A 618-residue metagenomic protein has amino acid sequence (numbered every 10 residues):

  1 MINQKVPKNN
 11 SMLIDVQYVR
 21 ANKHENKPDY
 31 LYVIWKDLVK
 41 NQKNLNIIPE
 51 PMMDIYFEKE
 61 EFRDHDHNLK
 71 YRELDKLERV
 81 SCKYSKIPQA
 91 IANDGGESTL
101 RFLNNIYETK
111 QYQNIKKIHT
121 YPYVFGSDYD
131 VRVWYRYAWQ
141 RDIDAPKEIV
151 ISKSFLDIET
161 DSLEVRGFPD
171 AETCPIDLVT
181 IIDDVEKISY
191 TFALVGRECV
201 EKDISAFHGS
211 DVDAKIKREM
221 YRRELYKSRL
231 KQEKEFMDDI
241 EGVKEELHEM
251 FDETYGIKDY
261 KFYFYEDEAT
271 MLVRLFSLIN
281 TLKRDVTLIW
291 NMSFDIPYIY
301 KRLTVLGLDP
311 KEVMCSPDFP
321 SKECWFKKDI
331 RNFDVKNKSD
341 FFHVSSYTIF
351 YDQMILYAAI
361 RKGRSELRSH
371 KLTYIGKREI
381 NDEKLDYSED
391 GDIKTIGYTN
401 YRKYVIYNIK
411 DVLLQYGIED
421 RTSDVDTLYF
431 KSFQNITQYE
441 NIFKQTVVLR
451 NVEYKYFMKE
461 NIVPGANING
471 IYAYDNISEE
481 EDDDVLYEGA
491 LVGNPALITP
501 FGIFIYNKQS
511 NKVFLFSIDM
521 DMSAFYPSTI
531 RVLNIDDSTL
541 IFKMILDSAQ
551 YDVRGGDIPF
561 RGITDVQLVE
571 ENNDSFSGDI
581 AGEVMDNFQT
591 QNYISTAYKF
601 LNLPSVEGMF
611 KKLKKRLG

Functional and structural regions predicted by a protein language model:
M1-N507, N511-I518, M522-R616: The two-metal-ion catalytic cores of nucleic-acid processing enzymes
